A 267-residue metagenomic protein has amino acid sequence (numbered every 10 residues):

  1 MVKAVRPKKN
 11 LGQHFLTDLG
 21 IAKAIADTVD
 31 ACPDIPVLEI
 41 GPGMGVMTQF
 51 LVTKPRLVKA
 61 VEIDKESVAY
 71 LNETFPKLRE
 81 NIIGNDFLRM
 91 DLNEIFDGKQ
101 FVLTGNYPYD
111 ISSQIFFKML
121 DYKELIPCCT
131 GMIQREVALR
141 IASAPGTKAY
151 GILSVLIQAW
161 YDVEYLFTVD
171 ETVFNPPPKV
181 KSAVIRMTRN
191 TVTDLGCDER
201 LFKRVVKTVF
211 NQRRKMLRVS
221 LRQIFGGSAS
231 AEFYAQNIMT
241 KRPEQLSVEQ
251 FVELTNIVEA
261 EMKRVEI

Functional and structural regions predicted by a protein language model:
M1-T208, S228, E244, E249-L254 (+1 more regions): Catalytic cores of RNA-modifying enzymes
K207, N211-R214, R222, G226: Amphipathic alpha-helical core segments of compact helical bundles
G227-Q236: N-terminal export/assembly leaders
